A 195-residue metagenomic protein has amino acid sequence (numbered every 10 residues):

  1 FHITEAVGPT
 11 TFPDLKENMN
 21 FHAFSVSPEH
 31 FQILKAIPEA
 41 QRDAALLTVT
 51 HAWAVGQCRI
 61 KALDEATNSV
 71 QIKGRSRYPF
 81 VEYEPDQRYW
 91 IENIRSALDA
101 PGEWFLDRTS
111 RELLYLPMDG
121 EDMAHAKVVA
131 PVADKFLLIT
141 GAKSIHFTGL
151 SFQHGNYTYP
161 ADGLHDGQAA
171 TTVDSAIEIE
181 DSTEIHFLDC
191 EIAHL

Functional and structural regions predicted by a protein language model:
F1-H194: Extracellular polysaccharide-degrading/modifying enzymes targeting complex plant/algal/animal polysaccharides
